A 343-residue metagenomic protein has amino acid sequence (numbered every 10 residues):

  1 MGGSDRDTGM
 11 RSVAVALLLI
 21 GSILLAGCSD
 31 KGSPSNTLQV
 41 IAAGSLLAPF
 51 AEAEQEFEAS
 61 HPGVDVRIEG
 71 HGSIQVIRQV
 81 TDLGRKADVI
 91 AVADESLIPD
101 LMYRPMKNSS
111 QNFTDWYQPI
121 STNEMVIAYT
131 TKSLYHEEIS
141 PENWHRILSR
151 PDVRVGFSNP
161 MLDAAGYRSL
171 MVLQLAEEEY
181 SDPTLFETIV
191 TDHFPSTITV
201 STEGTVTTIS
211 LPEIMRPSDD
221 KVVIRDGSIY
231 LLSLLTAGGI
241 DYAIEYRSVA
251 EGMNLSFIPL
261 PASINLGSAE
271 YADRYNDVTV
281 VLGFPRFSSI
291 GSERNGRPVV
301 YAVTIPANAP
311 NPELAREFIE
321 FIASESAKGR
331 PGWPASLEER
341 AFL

Functional and structural regions predicted by a protein language model:
M1-P34: Secretory targeting signatures
L18-G21, Q39, F113: Preference for short coil/turn "hinge" residues that link or interrupt alpha-helices
L19, I127-A128, T304: Short beta-strand element of the conserved SAM-dependent methyltransferase core
C28-S60, D65-I74, T81-L83, D94-E95 (+2 more regions): Exported/periplasmic ABC-transporter solute-binding proteins
L83-R85, T122: Structural alpha/beta surface segment adjacent to cysteine/selenocysteine redox centers across thiol/disulfide enzymes
A87-V89, L97-S110, T114-Q118: Short beta-strand-centered segments that line the small-molecule binding cleft or hinge of alpha/beta clamshell
T114-S140: Hydrophobic/proline-rich hinge and linker segments of small-molecule sensing/allosteric domains, predominantly
